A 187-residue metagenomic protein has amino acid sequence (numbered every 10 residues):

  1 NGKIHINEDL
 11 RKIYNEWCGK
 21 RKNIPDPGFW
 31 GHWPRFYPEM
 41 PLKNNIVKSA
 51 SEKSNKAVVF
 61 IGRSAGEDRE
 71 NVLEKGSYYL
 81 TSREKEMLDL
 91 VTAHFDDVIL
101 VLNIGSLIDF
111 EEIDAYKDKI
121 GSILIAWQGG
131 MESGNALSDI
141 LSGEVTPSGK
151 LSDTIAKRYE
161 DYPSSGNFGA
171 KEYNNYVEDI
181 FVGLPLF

Functional and structural regions predicted by a protein language model:
N1-F36, N103-F187: Secreted, periplasmic, or luminal enzymes acting at the cell surface/secretory milieu
I6-D118: Hydrophobic helix-and-loop "lid/oligomerization" segment in the mid-to-C-terminal part of catalytic domains
